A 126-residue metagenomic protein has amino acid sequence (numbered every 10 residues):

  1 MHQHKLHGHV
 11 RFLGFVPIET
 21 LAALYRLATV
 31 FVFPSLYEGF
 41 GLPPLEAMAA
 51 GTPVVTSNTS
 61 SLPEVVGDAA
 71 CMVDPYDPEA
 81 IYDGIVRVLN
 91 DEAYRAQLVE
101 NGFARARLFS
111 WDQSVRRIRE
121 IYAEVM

Functional and structural regions predicted by a protein language model:
M1-M126: Carbohydrate transferase catalytic cores enriched for Leloir-type hexosyltransferases
